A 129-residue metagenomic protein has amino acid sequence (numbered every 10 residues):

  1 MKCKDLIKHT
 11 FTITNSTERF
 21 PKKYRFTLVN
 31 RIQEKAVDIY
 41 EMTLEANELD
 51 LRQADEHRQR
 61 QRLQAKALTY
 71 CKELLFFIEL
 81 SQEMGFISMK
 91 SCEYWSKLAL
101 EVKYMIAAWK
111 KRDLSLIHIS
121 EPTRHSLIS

Functional and structural regions predicted by a protein language model:
M1-L116, S120: Amphipathic alpha-helical assembly/interaction segments
I117-S129: Single conserved hydrophobic/aromatic residue that forms the stacking wall/gate of nucleotide- or nucleobase-binding
